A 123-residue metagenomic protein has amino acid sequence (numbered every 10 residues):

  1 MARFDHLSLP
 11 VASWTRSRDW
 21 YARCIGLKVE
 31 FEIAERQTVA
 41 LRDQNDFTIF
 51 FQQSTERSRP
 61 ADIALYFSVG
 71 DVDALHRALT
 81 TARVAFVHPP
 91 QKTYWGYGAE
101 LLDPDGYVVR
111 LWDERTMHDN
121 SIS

Functional and structural regions predicted by a protein language model:
M1-R18, I63-L65, R115-S123: N-terminal beta-strand motif that seeds the catalytic metal site of vicinal oxygen chelate
F4-A12, V39-A40, S54-T80, Y97-L102: Vicinal oxygen chelate
L9, H76-S123: Vicinal oxygen chelate
T15-I25, V108: Conserved active-site alpha-helix within GNAT-family acetyltransferase domains
T15-R16, I33-Q37, Y94, M117-D119: Short glycine/proline-centered loop/turn elements that form peptide/ligand docking sites
G26-E32, F86-P89: Short secondary-structure junctions
K28-D62, V108-E114: Conserved short beta-strand elements that form part of the metal-binding/catalytic scaffold of enzyme active sites
